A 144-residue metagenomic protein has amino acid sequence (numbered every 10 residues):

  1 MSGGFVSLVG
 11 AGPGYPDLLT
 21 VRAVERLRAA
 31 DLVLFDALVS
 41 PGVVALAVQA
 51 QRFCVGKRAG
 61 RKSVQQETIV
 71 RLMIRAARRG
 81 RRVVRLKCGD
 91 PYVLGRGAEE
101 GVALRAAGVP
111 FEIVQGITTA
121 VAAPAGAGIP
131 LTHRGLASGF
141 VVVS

Functional and structural regions predicted by a protein language model:
M1-P16, V21-I117, A122: Class I S-adenosyl-L-methionine
S2, G135-A137: Short gly/pro-enriched beta-turn/loop segments at secondary-structure junctions
A45, H133-R134: Short, conserved catalytic or adaptor-binding loops enriched in Gly and charged residues
R105, T132-H133: Short alpha-helix boundary/capping motifs
A120-L131: Structured adenosyl-cofactor binding patch, chiefly the S-adenosyl-L-methionine
A137-S144: A short, charged helix-loop
